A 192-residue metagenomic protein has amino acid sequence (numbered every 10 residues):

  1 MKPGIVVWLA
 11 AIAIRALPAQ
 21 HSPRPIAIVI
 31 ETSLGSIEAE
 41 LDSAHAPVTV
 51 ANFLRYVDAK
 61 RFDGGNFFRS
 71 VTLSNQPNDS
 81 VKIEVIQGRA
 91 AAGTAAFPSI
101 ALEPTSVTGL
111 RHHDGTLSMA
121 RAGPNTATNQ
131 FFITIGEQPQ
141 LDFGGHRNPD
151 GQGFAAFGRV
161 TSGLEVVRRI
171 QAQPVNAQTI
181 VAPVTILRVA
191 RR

Functional and structural regions predicted by a protein language model:
K2-A16: Bacterial N-terminal signal peptides
A16-R192: Cyclophilin-like peptidyl-prolyl cis-trans isomerases
